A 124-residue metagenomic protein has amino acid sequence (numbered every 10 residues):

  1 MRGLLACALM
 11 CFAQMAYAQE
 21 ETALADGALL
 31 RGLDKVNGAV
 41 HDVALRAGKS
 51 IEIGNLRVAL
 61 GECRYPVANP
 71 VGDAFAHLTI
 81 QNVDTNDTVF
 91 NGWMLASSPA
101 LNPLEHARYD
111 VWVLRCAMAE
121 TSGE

Functional and structural regions predicted by a protein language model:
R2-G3, C7-A8, A16-E124: N- and C-terminal low-complexity/disordered segments
